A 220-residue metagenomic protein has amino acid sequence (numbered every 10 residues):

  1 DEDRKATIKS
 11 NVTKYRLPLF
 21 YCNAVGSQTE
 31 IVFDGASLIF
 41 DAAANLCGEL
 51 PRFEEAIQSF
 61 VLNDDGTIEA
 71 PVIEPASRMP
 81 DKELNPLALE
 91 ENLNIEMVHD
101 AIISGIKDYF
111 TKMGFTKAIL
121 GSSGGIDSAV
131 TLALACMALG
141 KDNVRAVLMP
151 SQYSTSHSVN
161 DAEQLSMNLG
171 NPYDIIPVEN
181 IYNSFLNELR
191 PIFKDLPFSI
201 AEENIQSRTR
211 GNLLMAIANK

Functional and structural regions predicted by a protein language model:
D1-E55: CN hydrolase (nitrilase-like) catalytic-core segments centered on the catalytic cysteine and neighboring Lys/Glu
R16, E30, D41-A43, Y182-D195 (+2 more regions): Nucleotide-activated chemistry modules centered on ATP-dependent adenylation/adenylyltransferase
A56-A101: Catalytic P-loop NTP-binding/switch module of NTPases
I57-S59, S77-P80, N143-L148, Q152 (+2 more regions): A conserved beta-strand->alpha-helix junction
E83-L93, F115-L120, V147, D195-I200: Glycine- and acidic
I95-I119, L213-I217: Phosphate/ATP-binding catalytic cores across multiple sugar-kinase/actin-like superfamilies, primarily ASKHA
K107-T116, M137, K141, N187 (+1 more regions): Conserved helix-loop functional segments at active or binding sites
T116-S122, I126-E163: ATP-dependent adenylation/pyrophosphate-handling site
